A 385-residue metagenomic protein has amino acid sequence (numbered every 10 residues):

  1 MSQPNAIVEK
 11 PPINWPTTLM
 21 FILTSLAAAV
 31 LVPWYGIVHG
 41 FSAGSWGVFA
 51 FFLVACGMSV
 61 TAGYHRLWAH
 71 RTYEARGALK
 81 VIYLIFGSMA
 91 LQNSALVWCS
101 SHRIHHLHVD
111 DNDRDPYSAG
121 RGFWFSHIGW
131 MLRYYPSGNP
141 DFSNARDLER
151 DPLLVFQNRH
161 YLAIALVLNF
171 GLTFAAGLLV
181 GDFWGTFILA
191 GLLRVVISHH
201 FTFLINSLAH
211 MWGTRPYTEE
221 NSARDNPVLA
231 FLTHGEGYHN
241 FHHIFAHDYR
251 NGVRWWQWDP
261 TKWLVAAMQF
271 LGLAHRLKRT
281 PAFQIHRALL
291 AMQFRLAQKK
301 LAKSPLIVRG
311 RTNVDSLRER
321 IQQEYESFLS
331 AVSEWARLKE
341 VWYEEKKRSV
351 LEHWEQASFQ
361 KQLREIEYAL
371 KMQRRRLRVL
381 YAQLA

Functional and structural regions predicted by a protein language model:
M1-F203, Y249-A385: Non-catalytic, topology-defining segments of multipass membrane proteins
S59-T61, S207, N226, E236: Generic hydrophobic/packing signal
R66, S207, M211, H243: Catalytic glutamate of the conserved HExxH
L148-L153, W212-Y238, I244-F245: Active-site-proximal inter-transmembrane loops
T202-P216: C-terminal accessory segments of proteins
